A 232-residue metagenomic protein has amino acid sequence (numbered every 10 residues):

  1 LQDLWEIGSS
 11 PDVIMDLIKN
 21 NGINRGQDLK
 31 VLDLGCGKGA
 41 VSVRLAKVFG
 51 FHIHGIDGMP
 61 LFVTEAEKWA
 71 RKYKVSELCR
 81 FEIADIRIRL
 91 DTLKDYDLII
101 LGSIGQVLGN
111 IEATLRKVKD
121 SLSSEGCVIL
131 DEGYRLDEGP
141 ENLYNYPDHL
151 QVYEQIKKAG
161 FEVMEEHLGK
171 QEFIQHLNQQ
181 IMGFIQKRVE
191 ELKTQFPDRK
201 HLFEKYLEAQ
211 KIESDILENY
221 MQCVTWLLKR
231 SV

Functional and structural regions predicted by a protein language model:
G8-Q27: Conserved alpha-helix/loop element of class I SAM-dependent methyltransferases that forms part of the SAM/SAH-binding
L32, A40-I88: Class I SAM-dependent methyltransferase SAM/SAH-binding core
L90-I99: A short acidic, Gly/Pro-enriched loop at the edge of an enzyme's catalytic core that lines a small-molecule cofactor
L98-I111: A short SAM/SAH-binding and catalytic strip from SAM-dependent methyltransferases
E112-C127: A short glycine-rich, Lys/Arg-flanked "PGG" loop and its adjoining helix->strand segment in the class I
I129-Q151: Conserved class I S-adenosyl-L-methionine
N145-G160, E165: Short alpha-helix
G169-V232: Conserved Class I S-adenosyl-L-methionine
